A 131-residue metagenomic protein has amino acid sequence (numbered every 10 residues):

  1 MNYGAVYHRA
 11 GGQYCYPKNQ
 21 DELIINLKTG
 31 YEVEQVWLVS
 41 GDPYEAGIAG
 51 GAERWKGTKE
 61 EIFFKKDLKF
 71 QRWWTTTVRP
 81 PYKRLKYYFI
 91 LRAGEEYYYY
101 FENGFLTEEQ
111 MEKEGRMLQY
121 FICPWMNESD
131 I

Functional and structural regions predicted by a protein language model:
M1, L85-K86: C-terminal beta-strand-rich structural cap/linker in extracellular carbohydrate-active enzymes
M1-E34, F105-D130: Non-catalytic, glycine-rich low-complexity segments
N26, Y88-I90: Residue-level detector of beta-strand face positions
Y31-K83, I90-M111: Aromatic-rich carbohydrate-binding modules that target alpha-glucans
P43, A52, W125-I131: N-terminal amphipathic alpha-helix/helix-capping segment at the start of soluble metabolic enzymes
